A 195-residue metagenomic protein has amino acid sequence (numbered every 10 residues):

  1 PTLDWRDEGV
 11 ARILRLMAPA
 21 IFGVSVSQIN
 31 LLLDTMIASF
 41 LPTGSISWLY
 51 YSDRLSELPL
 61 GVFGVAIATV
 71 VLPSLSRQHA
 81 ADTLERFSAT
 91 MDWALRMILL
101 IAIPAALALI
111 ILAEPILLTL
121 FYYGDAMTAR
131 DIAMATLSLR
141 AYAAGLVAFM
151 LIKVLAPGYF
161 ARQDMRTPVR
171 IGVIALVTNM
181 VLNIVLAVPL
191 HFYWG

Functional and structural regions predicted by a protein language model:
P1-G195: Membrane-embedded alpha-helical bundles of multi-pass transporters/translocases, especially carrier/permease families
